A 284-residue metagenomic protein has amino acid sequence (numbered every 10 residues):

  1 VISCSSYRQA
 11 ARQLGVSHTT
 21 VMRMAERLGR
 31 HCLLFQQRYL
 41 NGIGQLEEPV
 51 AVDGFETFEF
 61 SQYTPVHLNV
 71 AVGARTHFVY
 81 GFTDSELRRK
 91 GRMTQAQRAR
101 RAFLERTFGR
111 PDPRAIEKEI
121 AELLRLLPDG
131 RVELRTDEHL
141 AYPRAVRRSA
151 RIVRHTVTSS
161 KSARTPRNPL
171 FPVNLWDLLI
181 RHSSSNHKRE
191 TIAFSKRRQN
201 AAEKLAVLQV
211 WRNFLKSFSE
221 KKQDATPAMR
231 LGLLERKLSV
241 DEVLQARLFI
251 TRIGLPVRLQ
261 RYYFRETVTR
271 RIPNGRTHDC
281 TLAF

Functional and structural regions predicted by a protein language model:
V1-F284: Residue-level recognition of single "structural anchor" positions that define or cap local secondary structure
